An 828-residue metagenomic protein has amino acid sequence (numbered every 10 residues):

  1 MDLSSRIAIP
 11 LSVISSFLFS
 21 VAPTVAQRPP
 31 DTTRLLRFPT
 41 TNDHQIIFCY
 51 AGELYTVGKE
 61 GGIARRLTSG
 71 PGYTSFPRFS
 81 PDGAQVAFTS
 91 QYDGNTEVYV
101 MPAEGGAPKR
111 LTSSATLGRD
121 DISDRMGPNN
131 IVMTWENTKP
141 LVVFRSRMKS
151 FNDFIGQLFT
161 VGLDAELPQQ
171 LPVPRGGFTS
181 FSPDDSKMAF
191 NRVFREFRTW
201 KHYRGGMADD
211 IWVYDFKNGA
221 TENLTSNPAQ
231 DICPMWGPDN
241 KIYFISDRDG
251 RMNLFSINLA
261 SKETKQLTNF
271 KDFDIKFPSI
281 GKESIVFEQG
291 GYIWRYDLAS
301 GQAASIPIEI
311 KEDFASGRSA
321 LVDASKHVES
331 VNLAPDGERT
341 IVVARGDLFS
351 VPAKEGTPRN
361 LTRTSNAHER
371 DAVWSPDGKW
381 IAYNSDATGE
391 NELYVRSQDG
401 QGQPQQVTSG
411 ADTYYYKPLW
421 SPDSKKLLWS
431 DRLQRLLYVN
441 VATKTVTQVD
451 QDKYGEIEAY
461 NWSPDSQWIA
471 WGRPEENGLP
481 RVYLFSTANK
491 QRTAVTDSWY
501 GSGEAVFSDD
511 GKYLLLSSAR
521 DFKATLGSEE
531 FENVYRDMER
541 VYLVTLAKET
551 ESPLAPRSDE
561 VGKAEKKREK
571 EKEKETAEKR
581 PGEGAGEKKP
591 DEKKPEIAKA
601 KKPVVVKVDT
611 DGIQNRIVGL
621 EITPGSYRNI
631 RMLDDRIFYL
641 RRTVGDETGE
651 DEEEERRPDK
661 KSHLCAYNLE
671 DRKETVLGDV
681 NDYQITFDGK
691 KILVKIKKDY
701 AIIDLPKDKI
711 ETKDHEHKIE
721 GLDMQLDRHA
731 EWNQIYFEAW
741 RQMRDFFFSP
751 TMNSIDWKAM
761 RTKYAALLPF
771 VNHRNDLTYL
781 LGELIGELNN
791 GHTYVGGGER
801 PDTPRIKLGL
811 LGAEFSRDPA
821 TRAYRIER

Functional and structural regions predicted by a protein language model:
A8-S20: Bacterial N-terminal signal peptides
A22-A26: Sec/Tat signal peptide C-region and signal peptidase I cleavage site
Q27-L36, G62-A64, E312-V328, V605-T623: A short helix->beta-strand "capping" segment at the edge of beta-propeller domains
P29-V57, H327-G346, E621-T643, E647: Beta-strand-rich domains and repeat architectures in extracellular enzymes and scaffolds, especially beta-propellers
T40-D43, P77-Q85, V132-L141, T179-M188 (+10 more regions): Blade-terminus and WD-like Trp-Asp/Gly-His loop motifs, strongest in beta-propeller folds
C49-Y55, G70-T74, A87-N130, T134-F159 (+24 more regions): A flexible loop/linker signature enriched in serine peptidases of the S9 family
K265-S279, T493-E504, V618, P624-R628 (+1 more regions): Conserved blade-ending motifs and adjacent loop-strand segments that build the rim/top face of beta-propeller domains
K593, Q614, V618-G619, R628-M632 (+2 more regions): Intrinsically disordered, Ser/Thr/Pro/Gly-rich linkers and terminal tails that flank and connect PDZ domains
